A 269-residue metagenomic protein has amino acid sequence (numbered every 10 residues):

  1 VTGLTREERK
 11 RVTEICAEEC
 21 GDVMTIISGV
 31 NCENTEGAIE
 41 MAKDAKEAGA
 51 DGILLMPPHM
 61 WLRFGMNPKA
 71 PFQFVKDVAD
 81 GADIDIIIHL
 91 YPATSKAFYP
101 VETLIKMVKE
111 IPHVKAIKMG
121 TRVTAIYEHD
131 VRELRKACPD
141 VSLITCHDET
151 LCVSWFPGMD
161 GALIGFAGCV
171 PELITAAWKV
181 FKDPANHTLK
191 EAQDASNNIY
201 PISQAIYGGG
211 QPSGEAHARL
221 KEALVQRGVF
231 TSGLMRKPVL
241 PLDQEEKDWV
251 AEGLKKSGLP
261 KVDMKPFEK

Functional and structural regions predicted by a protein language model:
V1-F98, L240, P260, M264: Active-site beta->alpha loop and helix N-cap motifs at the rims of alpha/beta catalytic domains
L4-T5, E40, G65-P68, Y99-P100 (+4 more regions): Short secondary-structure transition/capping segments
R9, T13, A38, V75 (+4 more regions): A general structural signal for well-ordered alpha-helical segments in protein cores
C16, A45, V78, I117 (+4 more regions): Conserved, mostly hydrophobic/aromatic
G81, P92-G210: Catalytic alpha/beta core domains of metabolic enzymes, predominantly
M159, V170-K269: C-terminal alpha-helical cap/extension of soluble enzyme domains
